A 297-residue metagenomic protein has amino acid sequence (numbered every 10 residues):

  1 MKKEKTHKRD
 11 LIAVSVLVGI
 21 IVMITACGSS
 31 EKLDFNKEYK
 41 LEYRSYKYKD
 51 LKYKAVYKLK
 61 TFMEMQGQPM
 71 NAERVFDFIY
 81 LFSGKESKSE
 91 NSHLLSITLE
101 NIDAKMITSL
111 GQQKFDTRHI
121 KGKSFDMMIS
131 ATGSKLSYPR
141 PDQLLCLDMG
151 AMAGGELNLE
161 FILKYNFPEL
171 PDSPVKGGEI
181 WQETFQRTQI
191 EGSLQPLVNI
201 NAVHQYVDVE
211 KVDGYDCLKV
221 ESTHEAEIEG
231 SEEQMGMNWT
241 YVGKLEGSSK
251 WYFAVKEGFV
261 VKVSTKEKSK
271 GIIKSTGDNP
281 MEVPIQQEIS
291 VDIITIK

Functional and structural regions predicted by a protein language model:
K3-V16: Bacterial N-terminal signal peptides that target proteins for export
S15-M23: Bacterial N-terminal signal peptides
C27-K297: Signature of exported/secreted
